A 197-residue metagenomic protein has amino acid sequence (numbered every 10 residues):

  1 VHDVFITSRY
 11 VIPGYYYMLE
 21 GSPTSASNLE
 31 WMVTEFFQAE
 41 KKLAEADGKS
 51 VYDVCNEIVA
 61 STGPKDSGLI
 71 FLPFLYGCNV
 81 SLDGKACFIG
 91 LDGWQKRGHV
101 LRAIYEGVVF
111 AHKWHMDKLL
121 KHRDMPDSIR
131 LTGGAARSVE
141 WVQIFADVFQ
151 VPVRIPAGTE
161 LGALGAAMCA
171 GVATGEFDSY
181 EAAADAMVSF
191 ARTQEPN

Functional and structural regions predicted by a protein language model:
H2-N197: Glycine/Thr-rich phosphate-binding loops that ligate phosphate moieties of nucleotide and other phosphorylated ligands
